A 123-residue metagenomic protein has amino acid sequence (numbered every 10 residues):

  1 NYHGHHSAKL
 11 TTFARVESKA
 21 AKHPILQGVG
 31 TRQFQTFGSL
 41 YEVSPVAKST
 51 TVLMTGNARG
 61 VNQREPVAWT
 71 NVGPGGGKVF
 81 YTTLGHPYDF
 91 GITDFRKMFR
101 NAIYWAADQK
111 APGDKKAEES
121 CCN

Functional and structural regions predicted by a protein language model:
Y2-G76: Catalytic beta-strand/loop cores that center a nucleophilic Ser/Cys/Thr and support acyl-enzyme chemistry
R59-E65, V72-N123: Extracellular ligand-binding/catalytic regions of CAZymes and related secreted enzymes and adhesion modules
